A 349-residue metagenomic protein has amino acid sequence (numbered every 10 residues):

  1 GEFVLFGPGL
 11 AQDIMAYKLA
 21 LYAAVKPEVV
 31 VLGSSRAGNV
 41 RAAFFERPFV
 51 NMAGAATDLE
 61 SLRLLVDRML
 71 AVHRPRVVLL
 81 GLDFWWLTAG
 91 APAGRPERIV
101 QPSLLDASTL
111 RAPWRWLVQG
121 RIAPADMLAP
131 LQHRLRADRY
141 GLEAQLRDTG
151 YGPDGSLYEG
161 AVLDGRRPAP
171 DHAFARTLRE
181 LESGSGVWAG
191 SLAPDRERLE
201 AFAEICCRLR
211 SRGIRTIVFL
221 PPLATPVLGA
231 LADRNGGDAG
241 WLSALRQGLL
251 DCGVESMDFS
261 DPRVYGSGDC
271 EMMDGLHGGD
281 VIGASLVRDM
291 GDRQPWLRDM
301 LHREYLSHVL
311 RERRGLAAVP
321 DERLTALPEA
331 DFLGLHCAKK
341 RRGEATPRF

Functional and structural regions predicted by a protein language model:
E2-V31: Short extracytoplasmic
Q12-K18, S61-R68, A201-F202: Short alpha-helical segments and helix-capping/turn motifs at coil-helix boundaries
K26-L117: Membrane-embedded segments
N51-A56, W188-D195, A232-N235, M272-M273: Second-shell loop/turn segments in exported
A56-E60, H73, P168, L192-L199 (+1 more regions): Soluble non-cytosolic domains of exported or imported proteins
R95-R212, R303-F349: Secreted/periplasmic serine-hydrolase-like ester/acetyl group-modifying domain
E200, E204-M273: Extended hydrophobic/aromatic segments used for targeting, binding, or gating
S243-F349: C-terminal regions of proteins
